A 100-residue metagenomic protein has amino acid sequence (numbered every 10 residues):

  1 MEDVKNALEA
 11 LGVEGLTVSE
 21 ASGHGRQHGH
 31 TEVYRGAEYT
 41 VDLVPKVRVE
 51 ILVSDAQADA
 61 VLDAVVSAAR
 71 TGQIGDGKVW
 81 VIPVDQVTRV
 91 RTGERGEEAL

Functional and structural regions predicted by a protein language model:
M1-L100: Positively charged, small/polar-rich N-terminal and surface patches that mediate targeting and assembly and bind
